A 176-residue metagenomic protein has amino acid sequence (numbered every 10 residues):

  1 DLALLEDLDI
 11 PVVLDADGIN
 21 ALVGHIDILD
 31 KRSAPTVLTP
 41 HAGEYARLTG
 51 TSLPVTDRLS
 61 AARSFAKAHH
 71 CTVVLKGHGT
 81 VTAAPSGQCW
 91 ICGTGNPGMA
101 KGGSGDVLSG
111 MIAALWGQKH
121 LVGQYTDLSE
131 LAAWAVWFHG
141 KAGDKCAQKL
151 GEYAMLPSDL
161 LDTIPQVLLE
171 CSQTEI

Functional and structural regions predicted by a protein language model:
D1-T94, L169-I176: Glycine-rich phosphate/dinucleotide-binding loop and adjoining beta-alpha-beta core of small-molecule
L2-L5, P97, W116-H120: A structural preference for long, well-packed, hydrophobic secondary-structure segments
A42-G43, W90-C92, S109, H139-G143: Short acidic (Asp/Glu) and glycine-rich catalytic loops that position anionic groups and cofactors
R47, K101-F138: Short, small-residue alpha-helix embedded
R58-K67, Q124-A142, P157-P165: Short, well-structured alpha-helical segments that form the helix of a local strand-helix-strand
I91-G103: Short pre-catalytic strand/loop immediately N-terminal to key active-site residues, enriched for Gly-Thr
G140-I176: Charged C-terminal helix
